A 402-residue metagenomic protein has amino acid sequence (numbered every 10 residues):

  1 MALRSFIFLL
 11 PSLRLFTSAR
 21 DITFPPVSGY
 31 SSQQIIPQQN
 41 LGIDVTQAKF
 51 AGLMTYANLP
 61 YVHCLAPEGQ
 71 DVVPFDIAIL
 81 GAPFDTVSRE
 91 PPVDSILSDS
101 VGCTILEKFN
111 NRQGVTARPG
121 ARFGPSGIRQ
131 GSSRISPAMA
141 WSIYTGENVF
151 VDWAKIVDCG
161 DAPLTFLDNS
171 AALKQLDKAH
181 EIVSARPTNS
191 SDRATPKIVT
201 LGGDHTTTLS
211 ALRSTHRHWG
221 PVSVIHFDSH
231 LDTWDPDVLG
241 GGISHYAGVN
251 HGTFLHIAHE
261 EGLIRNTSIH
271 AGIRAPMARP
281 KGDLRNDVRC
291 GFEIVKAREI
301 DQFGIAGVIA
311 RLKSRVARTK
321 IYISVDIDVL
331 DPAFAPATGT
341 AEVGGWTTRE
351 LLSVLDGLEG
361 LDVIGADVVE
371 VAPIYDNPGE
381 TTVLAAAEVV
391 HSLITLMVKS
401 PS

Functional and structural regions predicted by a protein language model:
M1-R20: Fungal secretory targeting signals
R20-L106, N110-S402: Conserved alpha-helical scaffold segments that buttress catalytic/binding sites
